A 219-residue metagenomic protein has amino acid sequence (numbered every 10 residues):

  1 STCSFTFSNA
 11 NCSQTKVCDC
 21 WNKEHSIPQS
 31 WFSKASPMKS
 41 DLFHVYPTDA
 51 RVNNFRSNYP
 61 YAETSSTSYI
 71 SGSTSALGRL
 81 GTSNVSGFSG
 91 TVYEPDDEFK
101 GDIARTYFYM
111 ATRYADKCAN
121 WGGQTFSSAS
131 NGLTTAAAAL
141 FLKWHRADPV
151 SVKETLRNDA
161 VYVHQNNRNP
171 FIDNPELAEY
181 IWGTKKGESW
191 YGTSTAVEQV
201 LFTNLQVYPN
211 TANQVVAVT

Functional and structural regions predicted by a protein language model:
S1-C12: Gly/Pro-rich turn-and-neighbor structural signature
C3-F5, N169, V200: Short non-domain terminal segments
N11-N22, Q29-S194: Domain-level detector of nuclease and nuclease-like folds in predominantly extracellular/periplasmic contexts
E198-T219: Surface-exposed, proline-anchored Ser/Thr-rich loop/turn motifs
